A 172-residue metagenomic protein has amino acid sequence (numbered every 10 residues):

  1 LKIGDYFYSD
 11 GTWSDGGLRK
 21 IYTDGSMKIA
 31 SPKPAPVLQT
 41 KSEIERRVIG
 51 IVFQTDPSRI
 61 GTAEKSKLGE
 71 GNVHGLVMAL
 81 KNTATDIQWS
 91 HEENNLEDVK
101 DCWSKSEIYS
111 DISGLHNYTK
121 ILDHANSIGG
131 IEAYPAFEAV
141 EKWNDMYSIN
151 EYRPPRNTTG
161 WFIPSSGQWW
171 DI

Functional and structural regions predicted by a protein language model:
L1-N157: Short, compositionally biased
T158-I172: Beta-edge loop/turn motif
